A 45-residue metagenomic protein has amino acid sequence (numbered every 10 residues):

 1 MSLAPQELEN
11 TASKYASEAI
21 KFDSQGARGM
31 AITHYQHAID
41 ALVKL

Functional and structural regions predicted by a protein language model:
M1-L45: Non-globular sequence segments
